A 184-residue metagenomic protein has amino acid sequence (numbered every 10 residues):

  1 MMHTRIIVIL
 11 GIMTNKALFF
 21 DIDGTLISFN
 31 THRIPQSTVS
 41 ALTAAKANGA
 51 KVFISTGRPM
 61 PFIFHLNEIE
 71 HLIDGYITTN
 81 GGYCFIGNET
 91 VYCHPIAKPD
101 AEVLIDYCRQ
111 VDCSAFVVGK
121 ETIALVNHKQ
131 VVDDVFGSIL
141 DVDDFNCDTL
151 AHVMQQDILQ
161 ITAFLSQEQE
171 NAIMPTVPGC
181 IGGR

Functional and structural regions predicted by a protein language model:
M1-F20: Non-catalytic pre-domain segments flanking phosphatase-related domains
K16-N30: Asp-based phosphoryl-transfer active-site loop
F19-F20, Y83-I86, M154: Short, basic/glycine-rich phosphate-binding loops at helix/coil junctions that contact nucleotide phosphates
F29-H32, F53-S55, C93-H94, S138-L140: Short, flexible loop segments at the rims of nucleotide/cofactor-binding pockets, characterized by
I34-Q36: A short acidic/small-residue loop/turn micro-motif
T38-V132: Active-site phosphate-binding/coordination module
V111-S114, V118-R184: Conserved acidic, metal-coordinating active-site core of Asp-based, Mg2+-dependent phosphoryl-transfer enzymes
